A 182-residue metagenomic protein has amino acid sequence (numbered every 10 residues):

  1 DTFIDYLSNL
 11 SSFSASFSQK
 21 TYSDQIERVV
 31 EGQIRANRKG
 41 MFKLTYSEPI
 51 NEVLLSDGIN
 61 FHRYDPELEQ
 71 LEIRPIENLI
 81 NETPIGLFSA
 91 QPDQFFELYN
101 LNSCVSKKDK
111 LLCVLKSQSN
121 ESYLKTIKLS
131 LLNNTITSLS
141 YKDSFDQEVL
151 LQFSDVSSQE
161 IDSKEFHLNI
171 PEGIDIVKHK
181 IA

Functional and structural regions predicted by a protein language model:
D1-R28, I170-A182: N-terminal leader/targeting segments and the immediate start of mature chains
A15-F17, E31, L44, F153: Extended beta-sheet lipid-handling architectures
S18-Y22, T45-S47, Y64-P66, K116-Q118 (+1 more regions): A generic structural motif
T21, R38-G40, S119, N133: Beta-strand elements of well-folded, non-transmembrane domains
V29-E31, I50, S122-T126: Short, surface-exposed coil-to-beta transition loops
Q33-T83, D146-L150: An acidic-aromatic
E69-L111: Flexible, surface-exposed loop/linker segments and immediately adjacent secondary-structure boundaries
F96-N100, S106-K180: Gly/Pro-enriched, hydrophobic low-complexity segments that function as extracytoplasmic propeptides/linkers
